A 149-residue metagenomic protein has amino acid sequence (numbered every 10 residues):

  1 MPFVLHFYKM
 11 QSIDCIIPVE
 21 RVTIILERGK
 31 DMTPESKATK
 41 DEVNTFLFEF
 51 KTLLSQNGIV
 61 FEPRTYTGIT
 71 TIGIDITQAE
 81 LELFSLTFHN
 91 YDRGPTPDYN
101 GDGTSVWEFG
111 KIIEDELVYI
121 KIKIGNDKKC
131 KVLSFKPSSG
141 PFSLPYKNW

Functional and structural regions predicted by a protein language model:
F3, K9, P18-G103: Compact soluble domain cores
L86-D127: Functional cores of ribonucleases/endoribonucleases
K123-W149: Enriched for short, Lys/Arg-rich terminal
